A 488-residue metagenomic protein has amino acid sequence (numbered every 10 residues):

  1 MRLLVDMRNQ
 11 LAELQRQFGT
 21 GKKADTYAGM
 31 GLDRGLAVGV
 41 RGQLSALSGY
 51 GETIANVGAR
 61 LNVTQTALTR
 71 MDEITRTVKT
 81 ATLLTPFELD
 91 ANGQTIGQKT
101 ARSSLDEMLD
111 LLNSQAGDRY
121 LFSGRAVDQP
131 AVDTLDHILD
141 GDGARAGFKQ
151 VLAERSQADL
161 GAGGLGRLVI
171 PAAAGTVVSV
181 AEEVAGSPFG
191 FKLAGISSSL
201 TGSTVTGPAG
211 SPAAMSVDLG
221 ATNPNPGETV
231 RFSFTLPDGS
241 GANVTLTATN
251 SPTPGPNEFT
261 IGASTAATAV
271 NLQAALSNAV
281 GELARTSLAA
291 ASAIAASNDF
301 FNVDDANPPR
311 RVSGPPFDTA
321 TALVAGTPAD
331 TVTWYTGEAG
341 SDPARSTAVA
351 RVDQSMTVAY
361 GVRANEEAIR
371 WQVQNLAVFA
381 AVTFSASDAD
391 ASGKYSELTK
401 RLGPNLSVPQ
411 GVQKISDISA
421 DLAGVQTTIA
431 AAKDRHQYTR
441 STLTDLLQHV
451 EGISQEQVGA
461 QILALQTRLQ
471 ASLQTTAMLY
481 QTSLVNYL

Functional and structural regions predicted by a protein language model:
M1-H137, G281, F384-L488: Amphipathic alpha-helical polymerization modules
L11, Q15-F18, K22, R125-S197 (+2 more regions): Polar, low-complexity export/assembly segments characteristic of proteins that are secreted or assemble on the cell
G35, D72-E88, D142-L152, I170-S199 (+3 more regions): A short, terminal or domain-edge coil/loop segment
G190-A221: Charged, amphipathic alpha-helical segments
